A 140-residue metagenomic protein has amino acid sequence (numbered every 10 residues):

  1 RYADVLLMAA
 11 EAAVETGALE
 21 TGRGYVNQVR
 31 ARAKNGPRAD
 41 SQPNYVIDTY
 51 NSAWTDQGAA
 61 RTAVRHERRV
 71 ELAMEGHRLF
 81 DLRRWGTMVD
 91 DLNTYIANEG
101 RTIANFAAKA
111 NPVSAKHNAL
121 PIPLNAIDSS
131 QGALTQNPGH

Functional and structural regions predicted by a protein language model:
R1-H140: Acidic/polar-rich alpha-helix caps and helix-coil junctions
